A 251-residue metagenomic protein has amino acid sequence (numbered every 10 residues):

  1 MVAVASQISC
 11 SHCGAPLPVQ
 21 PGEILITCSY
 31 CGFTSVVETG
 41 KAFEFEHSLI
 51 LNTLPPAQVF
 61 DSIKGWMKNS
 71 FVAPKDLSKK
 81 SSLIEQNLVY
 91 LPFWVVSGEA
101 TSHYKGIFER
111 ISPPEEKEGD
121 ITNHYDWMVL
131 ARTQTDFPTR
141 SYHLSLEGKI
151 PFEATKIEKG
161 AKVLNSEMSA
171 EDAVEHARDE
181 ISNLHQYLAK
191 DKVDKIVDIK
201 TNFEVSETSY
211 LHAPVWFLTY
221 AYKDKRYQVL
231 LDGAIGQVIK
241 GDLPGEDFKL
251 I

Functional and structural regions predicted by a protein language model:
A5-Q7, L25: Residues immediately within or flanking Cys/His clusters that coordinate Zn2+ in small zinc-binding modules
C10-C13, C28-C31: Short cysteine-rich clusters marking metal-coordination/redox-active sites
L17, S35: Cys/His-rich microdomains that often coordinate metals
Q20-E23, E38-A42: Short Cys/His-rich "knuckle" micro-motifs
E44-V229, G241-I251: Charged, low-complexity helical/coil segments in non-catalytic cytosolic or luminal regions
L231-G233: A charge-rich, low-complexity, intrinsically flexible signal that marks solvent-exposed coils, linkers, repeats
